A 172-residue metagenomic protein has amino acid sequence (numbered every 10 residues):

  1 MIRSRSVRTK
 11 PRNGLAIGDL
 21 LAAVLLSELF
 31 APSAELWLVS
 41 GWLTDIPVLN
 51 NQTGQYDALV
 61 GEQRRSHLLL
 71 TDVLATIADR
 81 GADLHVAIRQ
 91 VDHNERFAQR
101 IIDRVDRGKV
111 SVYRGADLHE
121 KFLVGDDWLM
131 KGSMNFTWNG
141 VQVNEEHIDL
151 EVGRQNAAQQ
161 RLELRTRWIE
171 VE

Functional and structural regions predicted by a protein language model:
M1-E172: PLD/PLD-like phosphodiesterase catalytic module centered on the HKD motif
